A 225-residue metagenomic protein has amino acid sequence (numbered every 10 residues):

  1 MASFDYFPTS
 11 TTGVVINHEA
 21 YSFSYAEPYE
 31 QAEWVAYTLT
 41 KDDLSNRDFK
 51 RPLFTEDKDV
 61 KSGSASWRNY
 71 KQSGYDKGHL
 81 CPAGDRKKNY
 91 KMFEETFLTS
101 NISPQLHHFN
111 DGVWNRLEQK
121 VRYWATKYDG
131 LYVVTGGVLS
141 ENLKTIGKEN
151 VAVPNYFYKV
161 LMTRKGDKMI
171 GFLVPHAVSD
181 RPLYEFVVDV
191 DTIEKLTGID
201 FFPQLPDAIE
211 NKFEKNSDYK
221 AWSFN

Functional and structural regions predicted by a protein language model:
M1-N225: Domain-level detector for secreted/extracellular nuclease and nuclease-toxin modules, and for the ENPP-like C-terminal
